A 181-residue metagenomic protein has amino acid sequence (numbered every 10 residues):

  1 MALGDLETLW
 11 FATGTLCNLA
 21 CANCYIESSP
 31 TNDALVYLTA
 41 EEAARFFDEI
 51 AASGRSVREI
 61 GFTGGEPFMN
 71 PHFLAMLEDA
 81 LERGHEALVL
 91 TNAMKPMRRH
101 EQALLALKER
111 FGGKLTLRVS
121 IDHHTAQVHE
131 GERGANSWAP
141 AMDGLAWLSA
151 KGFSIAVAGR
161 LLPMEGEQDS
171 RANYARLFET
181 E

Functional and structural regions predicted by a protein language model:
M1-T63, F68-E86: Conserved alpha-helical substructure of the radical SAM core
C21, R99, H129, E167-Q168: Short acidic, gly/pro-rich beta-turn/loop elements at beta-sheet edges and active-site/ligand-binding grooves
Y25, K151, L177-T180: Short hydrophobic alpha-helical module
A34-Y37, H129-G134, Q168-D169: Short, solvent-exposed loop/turn segments at secondary-structure boundaries
A44-G61, N70-L161: Radical SAM/AdoMet-radical enzyme domain recognition
F68, M164-E165: Short, active-site-adjacent cap segments at secondary-structure transitions
M76-L81, H85-E86, E167-E181: Short, electropositive alpha-helical surface patch
